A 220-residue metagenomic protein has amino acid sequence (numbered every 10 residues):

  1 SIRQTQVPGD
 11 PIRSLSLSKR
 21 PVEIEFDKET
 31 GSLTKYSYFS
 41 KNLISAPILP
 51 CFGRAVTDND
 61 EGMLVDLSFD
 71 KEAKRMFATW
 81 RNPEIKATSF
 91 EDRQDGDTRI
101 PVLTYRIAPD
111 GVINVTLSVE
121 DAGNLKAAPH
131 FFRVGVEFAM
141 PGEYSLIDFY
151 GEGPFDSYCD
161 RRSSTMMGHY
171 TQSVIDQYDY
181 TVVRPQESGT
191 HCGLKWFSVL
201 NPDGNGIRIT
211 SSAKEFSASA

Functional and structural regions predicted by a protein language model:
I2-A220: Beta-strand/loop-rich accessory regions of lumenal/periplasmic or secreted enzymes, predominantly carbohydrate-active
